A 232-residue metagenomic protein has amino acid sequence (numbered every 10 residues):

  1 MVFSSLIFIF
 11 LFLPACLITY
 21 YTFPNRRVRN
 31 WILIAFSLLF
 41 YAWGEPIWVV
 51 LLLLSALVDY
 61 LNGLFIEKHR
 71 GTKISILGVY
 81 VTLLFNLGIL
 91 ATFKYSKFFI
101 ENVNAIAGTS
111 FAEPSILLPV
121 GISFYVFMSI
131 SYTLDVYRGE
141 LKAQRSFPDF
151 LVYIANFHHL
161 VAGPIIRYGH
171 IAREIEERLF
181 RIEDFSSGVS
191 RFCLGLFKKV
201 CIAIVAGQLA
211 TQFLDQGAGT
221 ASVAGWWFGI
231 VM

Functional and structural regions predicted by a protein language model:
M1-M232: Membrane-embedded transmembrane alpha-helical bundles that form the catalytic cores of multi-pass lipid-modifying
